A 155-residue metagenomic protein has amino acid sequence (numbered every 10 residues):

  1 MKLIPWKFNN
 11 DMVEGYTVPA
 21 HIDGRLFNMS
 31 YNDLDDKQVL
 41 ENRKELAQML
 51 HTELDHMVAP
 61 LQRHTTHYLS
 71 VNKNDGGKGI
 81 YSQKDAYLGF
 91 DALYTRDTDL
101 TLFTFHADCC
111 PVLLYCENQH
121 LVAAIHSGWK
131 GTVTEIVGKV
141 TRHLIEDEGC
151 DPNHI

Functional and structural regions predicted by a protein language model:
M1-I22: Conserved nucleotide-ligand handling architecture
P5-N9, Q48-H51, G149: A general structural signal for short secondary-structure junctions and capping/turn motifs
V13-E14, D55-V58, P152-I155: Residue-level recognition of the N-termini of beta-strands and the immediately preceding loop/turn
E14-P19, F103, L121-G128: Active-site-proximal beta-strand elements of phosphoester/diester hydrolases
G15-L50: Intrinsically disordered, low-complexity, positively charged segments
L40-R43, Q48-A124: Phosphate-centric recognition/catalysis
L113-I155: Glycine- and Gly-Pro-enriched alpha-helical subdomains that act as flexible, kink-prone "lid/hinge" or packing modules
